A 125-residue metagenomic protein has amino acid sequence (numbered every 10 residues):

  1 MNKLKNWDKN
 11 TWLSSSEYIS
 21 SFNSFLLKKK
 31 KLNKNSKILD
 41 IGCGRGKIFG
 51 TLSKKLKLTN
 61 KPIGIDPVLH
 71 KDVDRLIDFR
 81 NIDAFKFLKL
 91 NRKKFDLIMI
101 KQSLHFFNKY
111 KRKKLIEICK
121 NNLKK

Functional and structural regions predicted by a protein language model:
M1-F25, K29: Class I SAM-dependent methyltransferase Rossmann-like catalytic core, especially the SAM/SAH-binding loop
S36-G44: Conserved class I S-adenosyl-L-methionine
R45-K86: Class I SAM-dependent methyltransferase SAM/SAH-binding core
K86-R92: Short conserved loop adjoining the S-adenosyl-L-methionine
M99: A conserved beta-strand element that flanks and buttresses the S-adenosyl-L-methionine
Q102-S103: Short catalytic micro-motifs in class I SAM-dependent methyltransferases
K113-K125: A short glycine-rich, Lys/Arg-flanked "PGG" loop and its adjoining helix->strand segment in the class I
